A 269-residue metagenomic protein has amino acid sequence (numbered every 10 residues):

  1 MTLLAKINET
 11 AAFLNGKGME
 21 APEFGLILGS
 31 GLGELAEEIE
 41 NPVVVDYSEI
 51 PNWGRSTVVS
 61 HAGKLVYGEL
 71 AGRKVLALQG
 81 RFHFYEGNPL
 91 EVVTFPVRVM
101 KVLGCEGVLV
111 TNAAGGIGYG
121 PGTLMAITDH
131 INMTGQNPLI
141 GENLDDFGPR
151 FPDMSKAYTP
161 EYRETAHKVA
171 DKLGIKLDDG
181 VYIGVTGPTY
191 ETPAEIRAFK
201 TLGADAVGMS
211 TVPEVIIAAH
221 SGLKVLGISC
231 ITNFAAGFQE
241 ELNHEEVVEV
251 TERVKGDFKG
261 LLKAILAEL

Functional and structural regions predicted by a protein language model:
M1-M154: Metabolite-binding pocket within alpha/beta catalytic cores that recognizes anionic/polar moieties
F13, K17, E161, T165-K176 (+1 more regions): Generic non-transmembrane alpha-helical segments
M100-G104, K200, A219: Non-catalytic positions within long, well-ordered alpha-helices that form the structural scaffold/packing of enzyme
E106, D205, K224: Short acidic/polar active-site loop segments enriched in Thr and Asp
R163, V169-D205: Active-site/ligand-binding-proximal alpha/beta "capping" segment
M209-E246: Zn-dependent metallopeptidase/amidohydrolase metal-coordination segment
A236-L269: His/Asp/Glu-rich mid-to-C-terminal helical/loop segments that flank catalytic regions of hydrolases
